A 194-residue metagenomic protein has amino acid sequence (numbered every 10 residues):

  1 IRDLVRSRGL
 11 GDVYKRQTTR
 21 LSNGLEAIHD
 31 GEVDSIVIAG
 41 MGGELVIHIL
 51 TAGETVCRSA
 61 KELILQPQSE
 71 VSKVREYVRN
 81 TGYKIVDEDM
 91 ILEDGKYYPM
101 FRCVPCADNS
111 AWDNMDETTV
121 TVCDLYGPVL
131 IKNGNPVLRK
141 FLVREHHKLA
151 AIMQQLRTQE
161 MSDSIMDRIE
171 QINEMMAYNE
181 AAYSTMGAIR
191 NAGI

Functional and structural regions predicted by a protein language model:
I1-Y14: Single conserved hydrophobic/aromatic residue that forms the stacking wall/gate of nucleotide- or nucleobase-binding
L10, V33-D34, A60: Local beta-strand N-terminus motif with an aromatic residue
K15-G24: Conserved SAM-binding strand-loop segment of SAM-dependent methyltransferases
G24-D30: Short conserved loop adjoining the S-adenosyl-L-methionine
E32-G40: Short SAM/SAH-binding signature in class I
E44-A52: A short, conserved alpha-helix within the catalytic core of class I
A52-V104: C-terminal substrate-binding/active-site "lid" region of AdoMet-derived donor-dependent transferases
C106-A107, N114-I194: An accessory alpha-helical subdomain
